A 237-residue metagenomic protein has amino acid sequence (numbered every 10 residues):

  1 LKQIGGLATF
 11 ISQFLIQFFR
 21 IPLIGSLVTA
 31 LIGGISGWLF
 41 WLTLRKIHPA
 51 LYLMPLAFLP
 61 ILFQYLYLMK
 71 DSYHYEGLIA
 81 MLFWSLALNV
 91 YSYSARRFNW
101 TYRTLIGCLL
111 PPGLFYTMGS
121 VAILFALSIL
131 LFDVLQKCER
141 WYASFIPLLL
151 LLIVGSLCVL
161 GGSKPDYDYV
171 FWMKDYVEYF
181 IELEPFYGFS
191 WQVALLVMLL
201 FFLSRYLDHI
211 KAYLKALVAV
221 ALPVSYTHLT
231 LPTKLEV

Functional and structural regions predicted by a protein language model:
L1-F18, F63-Y73, G155-G188: Membrane-interfacial interhelical loops
K2-G5, T29, Y52-F98, Y116-A122 (+1 more regions): Membrane-interface micro-motifs in multi-pass membrane enzymes
F19-G34: Loop-to-helix entry region of an early transmembrane alpha helix in multi-pass inner-membrane enzymes
A30-I47, S85-V90: Transmembrane-helix motifs of polytopic, lipid-linked glycan transferases
R96-P111, Y142-F145: Short hydrophobic alpha-helices at membrane interfaces in multi-pass membrane enzymes
F125-S144: Perimembrane helix-loop-helix junctions
I181-V220: Cytosolic-side transmembrane helix boundary signature
T227-T233: Conserved small/polar residues in nucleotide/adenosyl-binding loops
